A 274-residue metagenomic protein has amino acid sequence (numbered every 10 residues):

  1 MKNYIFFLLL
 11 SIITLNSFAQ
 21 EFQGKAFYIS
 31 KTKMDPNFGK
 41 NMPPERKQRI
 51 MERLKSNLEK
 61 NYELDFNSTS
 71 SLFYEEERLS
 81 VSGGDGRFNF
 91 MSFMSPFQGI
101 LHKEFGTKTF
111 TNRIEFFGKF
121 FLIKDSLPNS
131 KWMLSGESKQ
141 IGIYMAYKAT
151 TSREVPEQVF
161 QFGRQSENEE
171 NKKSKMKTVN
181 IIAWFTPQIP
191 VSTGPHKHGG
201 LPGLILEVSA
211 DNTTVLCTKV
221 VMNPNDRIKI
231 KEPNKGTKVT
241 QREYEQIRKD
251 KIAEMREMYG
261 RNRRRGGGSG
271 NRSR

Functional and structural regions predicted by a protein language model:
M1-A26: Bacterial Sec-dependent N-terminal signal peptides
E21-R274: Extended soluble regions of mature proteins
